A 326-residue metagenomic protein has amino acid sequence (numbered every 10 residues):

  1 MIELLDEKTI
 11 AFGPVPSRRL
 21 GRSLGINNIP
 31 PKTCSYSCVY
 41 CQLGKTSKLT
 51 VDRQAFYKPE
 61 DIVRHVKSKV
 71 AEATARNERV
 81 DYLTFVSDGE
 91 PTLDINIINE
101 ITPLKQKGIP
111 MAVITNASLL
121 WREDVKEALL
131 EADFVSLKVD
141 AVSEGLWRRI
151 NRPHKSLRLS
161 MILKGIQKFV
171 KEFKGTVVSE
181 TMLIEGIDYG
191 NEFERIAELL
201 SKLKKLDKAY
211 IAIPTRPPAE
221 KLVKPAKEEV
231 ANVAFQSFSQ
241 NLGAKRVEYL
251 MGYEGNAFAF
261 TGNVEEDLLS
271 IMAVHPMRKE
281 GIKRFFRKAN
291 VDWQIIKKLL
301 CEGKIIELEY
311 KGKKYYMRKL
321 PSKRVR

Functional and structural regions predicted by a protein language model:
M1-R19, D188-R326: Auxiliary Fe-S-binding modules of radical SAM enzymes
R18-D61: Canonical Radical SAM [4Fe-4S] cluster-binding loop centered on the CxxxCxxC motif and its immediate flanking residues
S23-G25, T84, S136: Short aromatic/hydrophobic contact patches that present stacked aromatics for nucleic-acid/ligand binding
N28, F85-S87, T181-L183: Short glycine-centered, acidic/aromatic-flanked micro-motifs in structured strand/loop junctions that mark active-site
P31, K48, E90-P91, G186: Short strand->helix junction
K45-T84: Conserved alpha-helical substructure of the radical SAM core
Q54, K58, N151-H154, V223 (+1 more regions): Pocket-edge positions in alpha/beta enzyme catalytic cores
T92-S237, N241: Conserved AdoMet/S-adenosylmethionine-binding subsite of the radical SAM
